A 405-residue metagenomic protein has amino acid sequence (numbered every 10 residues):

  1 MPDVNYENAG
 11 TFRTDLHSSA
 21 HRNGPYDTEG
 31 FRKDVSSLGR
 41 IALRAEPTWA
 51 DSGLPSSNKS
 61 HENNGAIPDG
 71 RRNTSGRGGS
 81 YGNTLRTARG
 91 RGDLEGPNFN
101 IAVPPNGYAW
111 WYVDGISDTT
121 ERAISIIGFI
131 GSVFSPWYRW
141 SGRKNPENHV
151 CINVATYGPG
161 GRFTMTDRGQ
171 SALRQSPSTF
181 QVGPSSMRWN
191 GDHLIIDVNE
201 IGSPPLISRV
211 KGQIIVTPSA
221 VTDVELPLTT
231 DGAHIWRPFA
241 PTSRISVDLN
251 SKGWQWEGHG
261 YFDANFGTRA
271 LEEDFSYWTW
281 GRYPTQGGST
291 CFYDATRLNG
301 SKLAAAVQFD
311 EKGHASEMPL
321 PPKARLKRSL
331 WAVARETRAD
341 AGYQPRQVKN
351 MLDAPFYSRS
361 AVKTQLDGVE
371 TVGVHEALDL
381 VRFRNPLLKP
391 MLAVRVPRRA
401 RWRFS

Functional and structural regions predicted by a protein language model:
P2-Y6, G10, G30, D34 (+2 more regions): Structured soluble/peripheral alpha/beta segments that form catalytic or ligand/cofactor-binding pockets
D15-H17, H21, D27, D51: Intrinsic-disorder-associated, low-complexity terminal segments enriched in Asp/Asn/His/Tyr and depleted of Lys/Arg
G24-P25, E46: N-terminal polybasic/positive-inside topogenic patches
